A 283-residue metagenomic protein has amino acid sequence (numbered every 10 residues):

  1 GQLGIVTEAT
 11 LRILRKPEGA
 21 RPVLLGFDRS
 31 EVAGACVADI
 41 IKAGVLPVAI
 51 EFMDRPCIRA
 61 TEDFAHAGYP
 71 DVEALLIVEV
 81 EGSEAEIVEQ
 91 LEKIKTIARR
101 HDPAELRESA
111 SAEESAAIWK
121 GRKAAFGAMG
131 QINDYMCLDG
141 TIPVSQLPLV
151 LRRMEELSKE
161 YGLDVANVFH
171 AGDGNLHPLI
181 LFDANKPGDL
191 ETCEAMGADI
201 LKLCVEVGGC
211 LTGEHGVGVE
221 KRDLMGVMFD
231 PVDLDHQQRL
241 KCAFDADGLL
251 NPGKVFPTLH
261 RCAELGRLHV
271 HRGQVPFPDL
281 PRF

Functional and structural regions predicted by a protein language model:
Q2-G213, V217-F283: Noncatalytic alpha-helical scaffold of FAD-dependent oxidoreductases
